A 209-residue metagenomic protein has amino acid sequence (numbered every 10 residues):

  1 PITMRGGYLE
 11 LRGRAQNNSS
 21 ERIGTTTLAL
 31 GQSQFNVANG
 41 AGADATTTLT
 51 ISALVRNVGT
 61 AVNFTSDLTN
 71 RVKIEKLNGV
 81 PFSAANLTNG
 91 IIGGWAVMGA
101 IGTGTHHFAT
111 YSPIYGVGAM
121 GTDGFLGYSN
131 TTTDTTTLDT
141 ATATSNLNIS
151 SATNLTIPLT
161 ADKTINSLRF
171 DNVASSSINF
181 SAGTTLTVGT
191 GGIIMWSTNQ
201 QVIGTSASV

Functional and structural regions predicted by a protein language model:
P1-V209: Extracellular, surface-exposed repeat architectures
